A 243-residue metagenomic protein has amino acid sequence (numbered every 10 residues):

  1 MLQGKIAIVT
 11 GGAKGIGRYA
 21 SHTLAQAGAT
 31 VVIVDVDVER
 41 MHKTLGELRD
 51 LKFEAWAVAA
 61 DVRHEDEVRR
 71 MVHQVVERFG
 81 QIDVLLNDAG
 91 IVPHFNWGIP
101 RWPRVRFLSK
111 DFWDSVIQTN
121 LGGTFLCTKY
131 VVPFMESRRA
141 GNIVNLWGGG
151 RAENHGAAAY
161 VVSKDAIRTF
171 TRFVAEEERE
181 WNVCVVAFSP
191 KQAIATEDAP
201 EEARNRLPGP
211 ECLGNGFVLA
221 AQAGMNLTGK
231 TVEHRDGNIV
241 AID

Functional and structural regions predicted by a protein language model:
L2-V32: Canonical Rossmann dinucleotide-binding motif of NAD(H)/NADP(H)-dependent dehydrogenases/reductases, specifically
K5, F53-E54, Q81-I82, M135-W147 (+2 more regions): Active-site loop of short-chain dehydrogenase/reductase
V38-E39, A59-H73, K110: The beta1-alpha1 cofactor-binding region of Rossmann-like NAD(H)/NADP(H)-dependent oxidoreductases
N96-V105, F112-D114: Substrate-binding pocket helix/loop in short-chain dehydrogenase/reductase
R104-K110, N142-A166, T171-R172, E176-R179 (+1 more regions): Catalytic loop of short-chain dehydrogenase/reductase
T128-K129, R172: A short, exposed helix-loop element centered on a Lys and neighboring polar residues
E180-V183, A187-K191, E202-D243: C-terminal helical subdomain
